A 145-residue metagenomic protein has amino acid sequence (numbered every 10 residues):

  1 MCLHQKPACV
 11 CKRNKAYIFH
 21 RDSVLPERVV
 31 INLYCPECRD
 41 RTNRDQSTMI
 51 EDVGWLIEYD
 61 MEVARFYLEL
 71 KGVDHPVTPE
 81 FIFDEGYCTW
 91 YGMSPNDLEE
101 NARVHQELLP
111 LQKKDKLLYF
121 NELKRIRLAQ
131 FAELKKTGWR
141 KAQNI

Functional and structural regions predicted by a protein language model:
M1-C2, V29-I57, V63-K71: Short metal-binding segments enriched for Cys and/or His
L3-P7: Short structural boundary motif marking the start of a folded domain
A8-R13, E37: Short, cysteine/histidine-rich loop/knuckle motifs that typically chelate Zn2+
R13-K15, M61: Charged, glycine-enriched surface loops/patches that mediate electrostatic binding to polyanionic ligands
K15-F19, R44-D45: Short, non-ligating residues that shape and space the ligands of small metal-coordination modules and catalytic
H20-N32: Short linker/helix segments within small regulatory modules
R21-V24, S47-I50, D97: A short, sequence-level motif marking secondary-structure junctions
R65-I145: Long, contiguous alpha-helical scaffold regions
